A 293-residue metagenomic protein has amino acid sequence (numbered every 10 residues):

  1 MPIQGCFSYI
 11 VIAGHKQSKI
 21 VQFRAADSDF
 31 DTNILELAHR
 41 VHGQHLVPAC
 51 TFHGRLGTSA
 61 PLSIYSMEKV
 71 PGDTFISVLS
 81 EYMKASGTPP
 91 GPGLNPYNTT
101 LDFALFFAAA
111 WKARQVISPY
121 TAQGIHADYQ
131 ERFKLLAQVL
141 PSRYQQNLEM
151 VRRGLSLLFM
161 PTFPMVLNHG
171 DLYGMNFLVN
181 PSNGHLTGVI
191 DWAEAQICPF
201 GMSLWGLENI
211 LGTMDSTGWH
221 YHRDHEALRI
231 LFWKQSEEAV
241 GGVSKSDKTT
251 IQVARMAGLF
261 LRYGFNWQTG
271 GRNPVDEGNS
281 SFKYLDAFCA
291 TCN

Functional and structural regions predicted by a protein language model:
P2-G124: ATP-binding pocket architecture of kinase catalytic cores
S8, G93, Y97-L101, E194-P199 (+1 more regions): Helix-rich C-terminal or lid/interface subdomains of diverse kinases
G14-H15, D29, P141-Y144, S246-G258: Intrinsically disordered, low-complexity basic segments at termini and long loops, enriched in Pro/Gly and/or Arg/Ser
K19, L46, Y65, V166 (+2 more regions): Protein kinase-like catalytic core scaffold
Q22-R24, F52, L167-H169, V189-I190 (+1 more regions): Short beta-strand segments
R24, V70, Y173, I190-A193: Anionic group-transfer/hydrolysis microenvironments
R55-T58, Y65, G87-H185: An alpha-helical support segment within catalytic cores of ATP-dependent transferases
M175-L204: Catalytic activation segment of kinase domains across protein kinase-like and atypical kinase folds
